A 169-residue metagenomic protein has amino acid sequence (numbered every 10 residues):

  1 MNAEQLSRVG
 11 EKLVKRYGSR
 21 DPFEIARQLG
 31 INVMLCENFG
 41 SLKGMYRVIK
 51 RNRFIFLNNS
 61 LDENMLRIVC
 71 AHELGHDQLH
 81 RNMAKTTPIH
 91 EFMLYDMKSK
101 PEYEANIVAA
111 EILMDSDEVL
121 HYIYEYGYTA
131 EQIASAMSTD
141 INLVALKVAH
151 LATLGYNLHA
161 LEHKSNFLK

Functional and structural regions predicted by a protein language model:
M1-K169: Active-site hotspot residues in diverse enzymes, especially metal/ion-binding acidic/histidine motifs
